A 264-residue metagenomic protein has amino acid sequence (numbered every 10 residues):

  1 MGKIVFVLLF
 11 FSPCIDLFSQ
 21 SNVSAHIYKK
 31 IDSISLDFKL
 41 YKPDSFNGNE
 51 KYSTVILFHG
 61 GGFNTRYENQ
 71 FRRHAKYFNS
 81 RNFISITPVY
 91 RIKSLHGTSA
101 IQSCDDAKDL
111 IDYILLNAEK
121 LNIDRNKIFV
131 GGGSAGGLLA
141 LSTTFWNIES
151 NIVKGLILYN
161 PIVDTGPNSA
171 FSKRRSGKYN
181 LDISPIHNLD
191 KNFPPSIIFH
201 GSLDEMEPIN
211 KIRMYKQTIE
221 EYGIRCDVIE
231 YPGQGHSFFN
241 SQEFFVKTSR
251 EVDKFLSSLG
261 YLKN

Functional and structural regions predicted by a protein language model:
S19-E50: N-terminal cap/lid segment of alpha/beta-hydrolase-fold proteins
K39, R213, E221-N264: C-terminal catalytic histidine-bearing segment of alpha/beta-hydrolase fold enzymes
E50-G60: Short beta-strand element of the alpha/beta-hydrolase
H59-N64, S202: Active-site glycine-rich loops that stabilize anionic/oxyanionic intermediates across multiple enzyme folds
Y67-T87: Short amphipathic alpha-helix adjacent to the substrate-entry channel of hydrolases
N69, D109-L181, P185: Primarily recognizes the serine-hydrolase "nucleophile elbow" in alpha/beta-hydrolase and SGNH/GDSL folds
I198-H200, D204: Short beta-strand/loop motif that positions the catalytic acidic residue of the alpha/beta-hydrolase fold
E205-K211: Conserved alpha/beta-hydrolase "acid-adjacent" motif
